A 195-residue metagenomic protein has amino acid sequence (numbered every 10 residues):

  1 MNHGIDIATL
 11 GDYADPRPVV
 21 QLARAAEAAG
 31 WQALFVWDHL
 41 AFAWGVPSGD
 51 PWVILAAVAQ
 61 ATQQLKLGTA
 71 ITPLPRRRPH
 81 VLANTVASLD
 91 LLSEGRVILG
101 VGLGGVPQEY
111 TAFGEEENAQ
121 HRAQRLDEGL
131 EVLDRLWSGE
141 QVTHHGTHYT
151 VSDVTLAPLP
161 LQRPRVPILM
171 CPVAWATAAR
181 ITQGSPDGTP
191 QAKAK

Functional and structural regions predicted by a protein language model:
M1-K195: Active-site-adjacent structural elements that line small-molecule/cofactor binding pockets in enzymes
